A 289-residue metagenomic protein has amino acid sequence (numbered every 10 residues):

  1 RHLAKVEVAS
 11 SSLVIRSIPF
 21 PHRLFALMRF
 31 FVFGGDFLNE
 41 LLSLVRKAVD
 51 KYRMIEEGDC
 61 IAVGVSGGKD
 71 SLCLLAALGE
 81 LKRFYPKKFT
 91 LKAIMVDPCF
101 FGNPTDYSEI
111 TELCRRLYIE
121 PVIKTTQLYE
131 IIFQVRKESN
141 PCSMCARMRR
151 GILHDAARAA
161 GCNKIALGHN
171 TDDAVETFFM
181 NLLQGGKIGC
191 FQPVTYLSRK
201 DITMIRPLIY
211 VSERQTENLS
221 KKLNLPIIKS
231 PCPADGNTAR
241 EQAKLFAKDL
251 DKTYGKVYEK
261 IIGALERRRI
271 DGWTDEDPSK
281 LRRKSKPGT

Functional and structural regions predicted by a protein language model:
R1, P19-G35: N-terminal, intrinsically disordered charge-dense segments
K5-E7, D36, K284: Intrinsically disordered, low-complexity polyampholyte segments enriched for Lys and acidic residues
L13-I15: Short linear/disordered segments characteristic of secreted peptide precursors and small low-complexity proteins
F33-E176, Q184, R214-K222, P287: ATP-dependent adenylation/nucleotidyltransferase module used to activate substrates
T90-L91, D172-K252: Catalytic subdomain that performs nucleotidyl-dependent activation
A146-R158, V194-K200, A247, D251-E266: Short, basic, helix/turn surface patches
L225-T289: The feature marks non-catalytic terminal segments
